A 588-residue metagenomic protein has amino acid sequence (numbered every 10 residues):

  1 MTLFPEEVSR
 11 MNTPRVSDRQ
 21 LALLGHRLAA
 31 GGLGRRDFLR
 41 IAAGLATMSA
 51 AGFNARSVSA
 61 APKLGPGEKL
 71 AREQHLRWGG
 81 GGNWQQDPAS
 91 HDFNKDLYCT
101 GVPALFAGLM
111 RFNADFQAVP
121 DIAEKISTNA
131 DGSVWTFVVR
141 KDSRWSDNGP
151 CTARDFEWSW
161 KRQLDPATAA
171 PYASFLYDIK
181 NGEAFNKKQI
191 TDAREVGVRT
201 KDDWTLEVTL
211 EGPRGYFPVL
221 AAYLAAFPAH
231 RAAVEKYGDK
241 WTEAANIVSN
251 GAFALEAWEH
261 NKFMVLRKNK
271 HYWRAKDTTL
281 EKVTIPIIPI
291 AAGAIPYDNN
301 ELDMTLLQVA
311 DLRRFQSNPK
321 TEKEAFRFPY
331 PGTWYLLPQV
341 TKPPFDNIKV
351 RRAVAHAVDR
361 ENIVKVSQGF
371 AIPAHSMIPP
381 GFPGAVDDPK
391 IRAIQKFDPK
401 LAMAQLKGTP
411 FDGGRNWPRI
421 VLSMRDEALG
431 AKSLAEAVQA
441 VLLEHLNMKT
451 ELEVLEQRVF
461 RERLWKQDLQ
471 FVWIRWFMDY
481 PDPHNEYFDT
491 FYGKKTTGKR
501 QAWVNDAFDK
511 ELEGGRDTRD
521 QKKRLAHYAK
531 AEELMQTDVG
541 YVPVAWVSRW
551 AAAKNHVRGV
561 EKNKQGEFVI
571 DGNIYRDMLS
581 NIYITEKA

Functional and structural regions predicted by a protein language model:
M1-D37, G44: N-terminal secretory signal peptides
E7, R77-D131, N246-S249: N-terminal lobe/hinge region of extracytoplasmic solute-binding protein
W78, H260, K407-M478, Q521 (+1 more regions): Ligand/substrate-recognition segments at binding pockets and active sites
N113-A114, G182-R199, D203-W204, T209-K282 (+3 more regions): Gly/Pro-rich hinge or "lid" segments in bacterial periplasmic/extracellular proteins
V196-R199, R352, V364, Q395 (+4 more regions): Extracytoplasmic/peripheral linker and loop segments enriched in polar/acidic and small residues with frequent Thr/Pro
E256-R267, T284-K342, K365-V366, I372: Extracellular/periplasmic solute-recognition and catalytic clefts
F345, I372-T409, D426-L434: Structural transition elements
A553-A588: Long beta-strand-rich cores associated with HINT superfamily self-processing modules
